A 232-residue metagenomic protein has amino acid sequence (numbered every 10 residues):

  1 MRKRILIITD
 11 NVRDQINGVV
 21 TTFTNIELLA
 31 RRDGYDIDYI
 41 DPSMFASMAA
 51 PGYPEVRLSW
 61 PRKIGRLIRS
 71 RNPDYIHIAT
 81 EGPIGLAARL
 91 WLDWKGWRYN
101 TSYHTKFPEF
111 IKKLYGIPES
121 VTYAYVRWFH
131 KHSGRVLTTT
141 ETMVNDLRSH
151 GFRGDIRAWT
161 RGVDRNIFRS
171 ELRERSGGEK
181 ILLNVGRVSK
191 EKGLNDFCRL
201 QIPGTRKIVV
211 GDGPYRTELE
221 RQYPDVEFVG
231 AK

Functional and structural regions predicted by a protein language model:
M1-M44, R71, R199: N-terminal subdomain of nucleotide-sugar transferases
I5, Y75, L92-F110, L137: Active-site proximal beta-strand in glycosyltransferases
I8, E174-I208: Conserved donor-binding/catalytic core segment of Leloir-type glycosyltransferases
N11-D14, V185-L194, G213-P214, K232: Short donor-sugar binding/catalytic loops of nucleotide-sugar-dependent glycosyltransferases, especially enzymes
T22, Y123-E171: Donor nucleotide-sugar binding/catalytic pocket of nucleotide-sugar-dependent glycosyltransferases
I64-G85, K95-S102: Short N-terminal targeting/anchoring amphipathic segment
R98-N100, E109-W128, R165: Nucleotide-sugar donor phosphate/pyrophosphate-binding loop at the beta->alpha transition of glycosyltransferases
R216-K232: Nucleotide-activated donor-binding/catalytic signature segment of Leloir-type glycosyltransferases, i.e., the conserved
